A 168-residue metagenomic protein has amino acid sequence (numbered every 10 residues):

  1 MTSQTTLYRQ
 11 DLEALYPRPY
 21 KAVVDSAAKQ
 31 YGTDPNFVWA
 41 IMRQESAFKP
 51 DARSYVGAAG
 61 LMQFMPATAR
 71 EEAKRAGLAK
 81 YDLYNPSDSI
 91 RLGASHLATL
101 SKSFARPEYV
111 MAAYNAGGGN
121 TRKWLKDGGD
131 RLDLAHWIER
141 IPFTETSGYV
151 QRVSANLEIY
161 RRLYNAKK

Functional and structural regions predicted by a protein language model:
M1-K168: Catalytic glycan-binding domains that act on GlcNAc-containing polysaccharides
